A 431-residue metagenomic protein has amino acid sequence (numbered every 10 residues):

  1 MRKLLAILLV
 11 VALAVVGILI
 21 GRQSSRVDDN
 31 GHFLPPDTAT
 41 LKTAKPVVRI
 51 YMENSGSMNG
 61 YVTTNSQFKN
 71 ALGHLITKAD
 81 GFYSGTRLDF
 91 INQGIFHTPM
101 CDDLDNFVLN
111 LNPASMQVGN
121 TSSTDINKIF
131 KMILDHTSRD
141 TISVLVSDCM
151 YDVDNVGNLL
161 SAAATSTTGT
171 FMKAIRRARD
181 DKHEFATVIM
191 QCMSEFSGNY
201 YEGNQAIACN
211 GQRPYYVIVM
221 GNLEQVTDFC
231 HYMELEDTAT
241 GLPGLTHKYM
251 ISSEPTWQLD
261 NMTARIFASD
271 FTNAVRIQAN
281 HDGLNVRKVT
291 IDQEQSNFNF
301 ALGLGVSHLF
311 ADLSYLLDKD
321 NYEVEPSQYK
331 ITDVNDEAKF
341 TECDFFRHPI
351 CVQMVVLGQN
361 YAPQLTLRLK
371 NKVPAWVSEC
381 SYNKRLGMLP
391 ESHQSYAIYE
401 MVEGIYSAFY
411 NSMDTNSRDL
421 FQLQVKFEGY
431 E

Functional and structural regions predicted by a protein language model:
R2-R49, G56-V62, F421-E431: Acidic, polar low-complexity linker/tail segments
T40-M100, D140-S147, T187-I189: Von Willebrand factor
M58-T63, F96-D102, Y151-S161, F196-Y201 (+1 more regions): Extracytoplasmic/secreted cell-surface and envelope-processing proteins
T64-L75, P113-K131, N158-R179: Well-ordered, non-membrane alpha-helical segments in soluble/globular domains
G94-I142, Y151-D152: Von Willebrand factor
I133-A206: A charged, solvent-exposed segment within the mature domains of Sec-exported extracytoplasmic proteins
A178-A301: Eukaryote-biased recognition of electropositive, low-complexity segments and basic polyanion/acidic-motif-binding
A264-E431: Extended non-globular C-terminal regions
